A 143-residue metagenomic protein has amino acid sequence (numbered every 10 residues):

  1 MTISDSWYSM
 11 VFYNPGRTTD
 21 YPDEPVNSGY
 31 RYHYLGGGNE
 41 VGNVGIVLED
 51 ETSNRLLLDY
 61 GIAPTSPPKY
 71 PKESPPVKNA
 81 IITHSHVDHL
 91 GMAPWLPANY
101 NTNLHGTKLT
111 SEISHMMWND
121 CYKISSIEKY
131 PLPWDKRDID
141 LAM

Functional and structural regions predicted by a protein language model:
M1-G29, E49-Y60, K108: Metallo-beta-lactamase
W7-N14, D120-C121, L141-M143: Charged/polar interaction segments and conserved charged motifs
N14, N27, Y34, K123-I124: Intrinsically disordered, low-complexity segments enriched in small/polar residues
S28-Y30, P75-P76: A short, charged/proline- and glycine-enriched loop that marks the coil->beta-strand transition at the N-terminal
G29-G36, V41: Feature recognizes metal-dependent phosphohydrolase scaffolds
G38-N43, E49-I82, H86-V87, G91-A98 (+3 more regions): Pre-active-site segment of Zn-dependent metallo-hydrolases
H105: Conserved beta-strand positions in the Rossmann-like core of class I SAM-dependent methyltransferases
